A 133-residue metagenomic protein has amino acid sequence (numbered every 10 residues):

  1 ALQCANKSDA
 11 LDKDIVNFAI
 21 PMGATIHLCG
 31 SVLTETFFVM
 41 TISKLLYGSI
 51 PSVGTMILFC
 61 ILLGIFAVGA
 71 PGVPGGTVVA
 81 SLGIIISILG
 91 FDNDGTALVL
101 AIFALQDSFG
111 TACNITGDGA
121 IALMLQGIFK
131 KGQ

Functional and structural regions predicted by a protein language model:
A1-A10, H27: Membrane-embedded translocation segments of transport machinery
C4, S8, T36-Q133: Transmembrane alpha-helical segments and their short flanking loops that form helix-hairpins/helix-helix interfaces
K13-D14, D94: A local structural micro-motif
D14-L28: Membrane-water interface at loop-to-transmembrane-helix junctions
L28-F38: Helical hairpin unit composed of two closely spaced alpha helices linked by a short loop
